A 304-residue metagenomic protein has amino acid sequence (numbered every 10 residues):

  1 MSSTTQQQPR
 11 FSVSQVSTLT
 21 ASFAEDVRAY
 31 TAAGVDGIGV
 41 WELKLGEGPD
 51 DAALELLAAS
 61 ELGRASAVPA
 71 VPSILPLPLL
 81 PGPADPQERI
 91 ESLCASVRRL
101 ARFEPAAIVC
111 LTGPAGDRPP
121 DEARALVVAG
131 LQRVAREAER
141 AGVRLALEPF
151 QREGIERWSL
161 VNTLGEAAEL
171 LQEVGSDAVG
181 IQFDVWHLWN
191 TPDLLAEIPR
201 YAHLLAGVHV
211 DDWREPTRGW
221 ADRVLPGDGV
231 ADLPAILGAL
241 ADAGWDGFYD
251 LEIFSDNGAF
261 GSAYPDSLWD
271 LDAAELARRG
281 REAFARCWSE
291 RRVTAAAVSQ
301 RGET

Functional and structural regions predicted by a protein language model:
M1-S12, S17-G34, R98, E104 (+2 more regions): Histidine-acidic metal/acid-base catalytic patches
S2-Q15, S66-L79, T112-A115: N-terminal small/glycine-rich loop or linker at the start of catalytic domains across soluble metabolic enzymes
S3, G82-G180, N190, L271-E275 (+1 more regions): Active-site acidic/histidine proton-transfer and metal-coordination neighborhood in alpha/beta enzyme cores
S17-F23, V40-A52, I74-L77, A115-R118 (+5 more regions): Acidic-and-aromatic substrate-binding clefts and catalytic sites of carbohydrate-active enzymes
D36-G37, G63, A106, R144 (+1 more regions): Residue-level detector of anion-binding/catalytic polar loops
G39, S66-V68, V109, A146 (+2 more regions): Conserved beta-strand positions in the central sheet of alpha/beta enzyme cores
L45-G63, C94-R102, V128-E139, D193-H203 (+1 more regions): Short amphipathic alpha-helices and their capping/turn segments at secondary-structure boundaries
L79-Q87, R223-G227: The substrate-binding groove and active-site-proximal loops of carbohydrate-active enzymes, especially glycoside
